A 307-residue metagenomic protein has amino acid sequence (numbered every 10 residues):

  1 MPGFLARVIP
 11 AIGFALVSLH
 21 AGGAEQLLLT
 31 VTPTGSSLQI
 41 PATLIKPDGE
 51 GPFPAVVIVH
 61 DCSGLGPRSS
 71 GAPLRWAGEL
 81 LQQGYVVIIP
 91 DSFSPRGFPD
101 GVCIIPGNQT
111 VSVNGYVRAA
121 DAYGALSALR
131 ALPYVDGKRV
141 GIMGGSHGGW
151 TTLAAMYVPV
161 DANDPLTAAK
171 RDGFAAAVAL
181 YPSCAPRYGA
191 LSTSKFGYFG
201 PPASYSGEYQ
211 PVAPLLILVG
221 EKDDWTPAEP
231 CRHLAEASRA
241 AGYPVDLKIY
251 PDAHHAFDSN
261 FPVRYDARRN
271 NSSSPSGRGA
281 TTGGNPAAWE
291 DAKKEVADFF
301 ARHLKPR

Functional and structural regions predicted by a protein language model:
G22-G51: N-terminal cap/lid segment of alpha/beta-hydrolase-fold proteins
P52-C62: Short beta-strand element of the alpha/beta-hydrolase
S63-P73, E79, I89-V117, V158-P159 (+2 more regions): Cap/lid segment of the alpha/beta-hydrolase catalytic domain
L65, V113-Q210: Primarily recognizes the serine-hydrolase "nucleophile elbow" in alpha/beta-hydrolase and SGNH/GDSL folds
L81-I88, A176: A fold-wide structural signal in alpha/beta-hydrolase
P211, I217-V219, D223: Short beta-strand/loop motif that positions the catalytic acidic residue of the alpha/beta-hydrolase fold
D224-H233: Conserved alpha/beta-hydrolase "acid-adjacent" motif
P244-R307: C-terminal catalytic histidine-bearing segment of alpha/beta-hydrolase fold enzymes
